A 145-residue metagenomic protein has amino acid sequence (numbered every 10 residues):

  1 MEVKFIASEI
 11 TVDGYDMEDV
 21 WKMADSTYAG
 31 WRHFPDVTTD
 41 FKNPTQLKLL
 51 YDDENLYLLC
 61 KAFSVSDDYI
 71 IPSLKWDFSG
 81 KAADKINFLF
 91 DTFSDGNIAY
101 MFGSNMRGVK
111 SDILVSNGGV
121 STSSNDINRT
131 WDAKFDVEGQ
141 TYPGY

Functional and structural regions predicted by a protein language model:
M1-Y145: Structural preference for beta-rich elements and adjacent junctions enriched in aromatics
